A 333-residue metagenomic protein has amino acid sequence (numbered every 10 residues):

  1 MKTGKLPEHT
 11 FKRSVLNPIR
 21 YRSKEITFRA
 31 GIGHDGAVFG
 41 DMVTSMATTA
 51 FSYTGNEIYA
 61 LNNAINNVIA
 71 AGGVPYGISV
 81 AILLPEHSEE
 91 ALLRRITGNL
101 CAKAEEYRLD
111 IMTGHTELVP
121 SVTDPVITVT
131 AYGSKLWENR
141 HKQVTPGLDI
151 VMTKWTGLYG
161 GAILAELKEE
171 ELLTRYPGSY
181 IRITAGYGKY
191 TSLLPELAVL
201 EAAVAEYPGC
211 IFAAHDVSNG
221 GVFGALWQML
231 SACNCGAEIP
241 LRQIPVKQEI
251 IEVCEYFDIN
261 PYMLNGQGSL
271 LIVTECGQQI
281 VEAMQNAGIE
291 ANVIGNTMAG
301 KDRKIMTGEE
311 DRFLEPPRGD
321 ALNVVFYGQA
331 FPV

Functional and structural regions predicted by a protein language model:
M1-V333: Helix-biased detector of long, well-ordered alpha-helical tracts
